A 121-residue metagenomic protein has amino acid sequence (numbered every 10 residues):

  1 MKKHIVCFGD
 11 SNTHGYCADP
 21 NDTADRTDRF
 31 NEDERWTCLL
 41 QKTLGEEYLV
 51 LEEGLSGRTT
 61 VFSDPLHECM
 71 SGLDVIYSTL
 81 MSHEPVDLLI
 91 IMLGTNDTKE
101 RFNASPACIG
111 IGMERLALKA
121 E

Functional and structural regions predicted by a protein language model:
M1-L55, V61, L66, T79-M81 (+1 more regions): Serine-esterase "nucleophile elbow" of acetyl-processing enzymes
K2, E34, C38, E46 (+1 more regions): Alpha-helical cap/lid subdomain in secreted, periplasmic, or secretory-pathway luminal O-acyl-processing enzymes
T60-F62, K99-E100: Short acidic/glycine-rich loop or secondary-structure boundary segments that cap or lie
